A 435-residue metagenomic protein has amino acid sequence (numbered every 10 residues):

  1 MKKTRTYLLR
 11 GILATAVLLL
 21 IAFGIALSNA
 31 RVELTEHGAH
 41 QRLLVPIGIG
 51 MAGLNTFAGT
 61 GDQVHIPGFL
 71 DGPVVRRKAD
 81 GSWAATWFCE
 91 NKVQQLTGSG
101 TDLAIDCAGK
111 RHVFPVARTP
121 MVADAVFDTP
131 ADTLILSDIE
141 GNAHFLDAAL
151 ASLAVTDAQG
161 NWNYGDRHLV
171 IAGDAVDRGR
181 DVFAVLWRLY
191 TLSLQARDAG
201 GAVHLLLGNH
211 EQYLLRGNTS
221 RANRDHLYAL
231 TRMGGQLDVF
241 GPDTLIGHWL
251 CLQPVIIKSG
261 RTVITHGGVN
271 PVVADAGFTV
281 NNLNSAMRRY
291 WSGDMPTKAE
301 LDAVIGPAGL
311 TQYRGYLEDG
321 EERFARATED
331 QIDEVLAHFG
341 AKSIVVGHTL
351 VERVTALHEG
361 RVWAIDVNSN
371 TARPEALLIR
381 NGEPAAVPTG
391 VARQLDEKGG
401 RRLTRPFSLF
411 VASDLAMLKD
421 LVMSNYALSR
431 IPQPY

Functional and structural regions predicted by a protein language model:
K2-Y435: Feature recognizes metal-dependent phosphohydrolase scaffolds
